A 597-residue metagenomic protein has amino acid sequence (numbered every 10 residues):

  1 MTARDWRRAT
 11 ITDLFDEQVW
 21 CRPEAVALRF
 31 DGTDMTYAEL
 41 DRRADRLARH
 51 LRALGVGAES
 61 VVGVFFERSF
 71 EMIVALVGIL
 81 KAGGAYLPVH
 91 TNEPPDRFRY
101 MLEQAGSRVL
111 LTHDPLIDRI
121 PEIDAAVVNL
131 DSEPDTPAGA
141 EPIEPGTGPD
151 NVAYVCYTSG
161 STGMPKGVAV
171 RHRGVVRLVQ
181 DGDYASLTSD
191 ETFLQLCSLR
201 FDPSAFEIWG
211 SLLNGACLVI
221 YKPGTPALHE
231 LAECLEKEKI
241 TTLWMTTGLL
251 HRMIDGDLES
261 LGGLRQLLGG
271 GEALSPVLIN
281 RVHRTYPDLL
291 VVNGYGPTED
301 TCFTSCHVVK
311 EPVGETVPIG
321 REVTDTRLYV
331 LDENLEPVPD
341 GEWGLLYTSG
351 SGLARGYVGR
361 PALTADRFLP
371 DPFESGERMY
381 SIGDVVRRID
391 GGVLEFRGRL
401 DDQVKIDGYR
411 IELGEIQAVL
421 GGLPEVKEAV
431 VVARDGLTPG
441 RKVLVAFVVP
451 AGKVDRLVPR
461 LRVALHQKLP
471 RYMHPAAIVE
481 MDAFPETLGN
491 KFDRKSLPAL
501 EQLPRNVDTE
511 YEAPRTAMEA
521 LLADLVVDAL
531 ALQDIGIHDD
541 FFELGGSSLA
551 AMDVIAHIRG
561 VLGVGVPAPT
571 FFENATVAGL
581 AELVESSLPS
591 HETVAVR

Functional and structural regions predicted by a protein language model:
M1, T10-I11, R49, L110-E122 (+9 more regions): AMP-dependent adenylate-forming
M1-C156, V170-R171, R177, S275-N280 (+6 more regions): AMP-binding/adenylate-forming domain of the ANL superfamily
R22, Q104-A105, H172, Y286 (+4 more regions): Acidic-histidine catalytic/liganding microenvironments
D31-M35, V61-F70, V89-D96, L196-C197 (+10 more regions): Glycine-rich loop motifs involved in handling phospho/adenylate chemistry
F70-V77, G84-E103, P115, P137-D340 (+5 more regions): Motif- and composition-driven signal specific to adenylation
L80, V152, R471, F484 (+2 more regions): Regions immediately C-terminal to embedded phosphopantetheine-bearing carrier domains
